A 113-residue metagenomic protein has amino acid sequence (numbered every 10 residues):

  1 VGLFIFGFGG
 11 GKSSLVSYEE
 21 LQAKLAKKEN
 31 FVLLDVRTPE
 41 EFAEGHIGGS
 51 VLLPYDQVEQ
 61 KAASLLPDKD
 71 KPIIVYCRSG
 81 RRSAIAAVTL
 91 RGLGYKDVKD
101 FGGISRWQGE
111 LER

Functional and structural regions predicted by a protein language model:
V1-K24, F31, P39-P72, R78-R113: Rhodanese-like catalytic fold shared by cysteine-dependent sulfurtransferases and DSP/PTP-type phosphatases
